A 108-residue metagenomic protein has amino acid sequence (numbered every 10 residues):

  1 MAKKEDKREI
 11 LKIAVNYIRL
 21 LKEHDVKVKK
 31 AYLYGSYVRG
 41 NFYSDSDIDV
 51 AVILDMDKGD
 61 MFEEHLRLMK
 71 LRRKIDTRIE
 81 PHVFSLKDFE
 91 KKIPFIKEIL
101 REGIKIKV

Functional and structural regions predicted by a protein language model:
M1-V28, R39-S44, D55-V108: Catalytic core of pol beta-like nucleotidyltransferases
D49-V52: Short beta-strand->loop micro-motif that forms the acidic, two-metal-ion catalytic signature in nucleotide-processing
